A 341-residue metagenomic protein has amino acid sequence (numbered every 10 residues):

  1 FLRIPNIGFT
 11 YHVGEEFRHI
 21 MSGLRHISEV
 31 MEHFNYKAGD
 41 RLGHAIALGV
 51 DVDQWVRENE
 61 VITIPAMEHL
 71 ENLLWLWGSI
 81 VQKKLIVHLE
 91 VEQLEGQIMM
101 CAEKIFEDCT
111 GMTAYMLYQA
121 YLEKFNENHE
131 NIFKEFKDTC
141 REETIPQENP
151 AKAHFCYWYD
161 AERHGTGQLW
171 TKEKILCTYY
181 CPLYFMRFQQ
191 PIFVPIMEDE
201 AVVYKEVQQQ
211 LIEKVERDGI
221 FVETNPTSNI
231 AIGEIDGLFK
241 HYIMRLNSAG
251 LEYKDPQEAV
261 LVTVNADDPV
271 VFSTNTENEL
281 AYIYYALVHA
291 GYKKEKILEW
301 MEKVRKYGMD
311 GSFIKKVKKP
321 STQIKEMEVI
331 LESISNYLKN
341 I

Functional and structural regions predicted by a protein language model:
F1-R3, G8, G14-R18, D40-R41 (+4 more regions): Active-site gating/metal-coordination segments in enzymes
P5-I7, A38-D40, D218-I220, E258-V262: Short, well-ordered coil/turn segments that N-cap beta-strands
F9-F17, H44-A45, T224-S228, Q257-T276: Short acidic/histidine-rich active-site segments
H19-S28, V50-E60, I232-I243, F272-Y284: Histidine/acidic-residue-rich catalytic or RNA/ligand-binding cores of hydrolases and nuclease-related proteins
M21, I196-F221, N229-P256: Second-shell residues forming the walls of enzyme active-site clefts
M31-R41, S248: Acidic, His- and aromatic-enriched active-site or binding-groove loops in soluble protein domains that engage sugars
L89-Q209, E213, D218: Long, low-complexity, polar/charged, intrinsically disordered or flexibly structured peripheral segments
Q208-D218, I232, N278, Y282-I341: Mid-to-C-terminal alpha-helical segments outside catalytic/metal-binding sites
